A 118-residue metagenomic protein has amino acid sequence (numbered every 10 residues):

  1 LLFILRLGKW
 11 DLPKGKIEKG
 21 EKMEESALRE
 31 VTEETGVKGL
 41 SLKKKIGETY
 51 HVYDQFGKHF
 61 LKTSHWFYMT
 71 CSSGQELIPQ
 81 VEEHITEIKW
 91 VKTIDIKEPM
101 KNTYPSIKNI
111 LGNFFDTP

Functional and structural regions predicted by a protein language model:
L1-P13: N-terminal strand-loop-strand
L2, R29, P105-K108: Residue-level marker of intrinsically disordered, low-complexity segments enriched for small/polar residues
K9-W10, K19, P105-S106: Short, surface-exposed beta-strand-loop junctions and turns on beta-sheet-rich folds
I17-T103: Unchanged
E98-P118: Charged phosphate-binding loop/patch that engages nucleotide di/tri-phosphates or the phosphate backbone of nucleic
